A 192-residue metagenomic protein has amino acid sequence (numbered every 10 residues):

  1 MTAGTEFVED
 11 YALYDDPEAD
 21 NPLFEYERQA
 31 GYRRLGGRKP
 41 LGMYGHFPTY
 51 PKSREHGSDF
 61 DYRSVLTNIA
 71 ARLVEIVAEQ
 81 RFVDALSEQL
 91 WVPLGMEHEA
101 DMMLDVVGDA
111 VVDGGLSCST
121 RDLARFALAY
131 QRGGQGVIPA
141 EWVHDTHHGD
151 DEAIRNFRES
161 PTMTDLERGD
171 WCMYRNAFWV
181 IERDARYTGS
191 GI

Functional and structural regions predicted by a protein language model:
M1, L66-L73, G114-Q135, I192: Active-site-proximal alpha-helical segments within enzyme catalytic domains
M1-D20, L128-D145, G149: Internal hydrophobic scaffold segments of catalytic domains
T5, E9-G114: Catalytic-site signature segments of enzymes, centered on catalytic residues
P48, A71-E75, V83, S87 (+5 more regions): Non-transmembrane alpha-helical segments in soluble domains of secreted/periplasmic/extracellular proteins
H56, V112, S119-D122, W142 (+1 more regions): Residues that flank catalytic or metal-binding motifs in active/ligand-binding sites
D61, E99-M102, S117, D122-R125 (+1 more regions): Structural recognition of the beta-strand scaffold that forms the well-ordered cores of secreted hydrolase catalytic
E97-D101, H148-I192: Active-site Gly/Thr loop motif
D101-V111, Y130-D165: A beta-strand-loop signature enriched in Asp, Gly, Thr, and Trp that corresponds to the sialidase/neuraminidase Asp-box
